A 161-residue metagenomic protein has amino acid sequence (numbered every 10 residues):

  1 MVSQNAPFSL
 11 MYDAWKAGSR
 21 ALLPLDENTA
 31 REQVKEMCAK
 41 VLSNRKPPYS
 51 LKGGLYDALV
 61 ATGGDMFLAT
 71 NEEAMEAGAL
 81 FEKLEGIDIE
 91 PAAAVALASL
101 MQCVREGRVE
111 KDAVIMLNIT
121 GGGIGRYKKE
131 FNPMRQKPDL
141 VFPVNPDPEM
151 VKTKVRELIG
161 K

Functional and structural regions predicted by a protein language model:
M1, L10-M11, A92-L100: Short glycine/serine/threonine-rich phosphate/pyrophosphate-binding segments that cradle anionic phosphate groups
M1-V2, L117: Structural beta-sheet core signal
V2-D88, N132-K161: Active-site/ligand-binding loops adjacent to catalytic centers
L84-A93, R108-V114: Short, structured secondary-structure boundary patches
L97-G160: Catalytic phosphate/nucleotide-handling subdomain of diverse soluble enzymes
